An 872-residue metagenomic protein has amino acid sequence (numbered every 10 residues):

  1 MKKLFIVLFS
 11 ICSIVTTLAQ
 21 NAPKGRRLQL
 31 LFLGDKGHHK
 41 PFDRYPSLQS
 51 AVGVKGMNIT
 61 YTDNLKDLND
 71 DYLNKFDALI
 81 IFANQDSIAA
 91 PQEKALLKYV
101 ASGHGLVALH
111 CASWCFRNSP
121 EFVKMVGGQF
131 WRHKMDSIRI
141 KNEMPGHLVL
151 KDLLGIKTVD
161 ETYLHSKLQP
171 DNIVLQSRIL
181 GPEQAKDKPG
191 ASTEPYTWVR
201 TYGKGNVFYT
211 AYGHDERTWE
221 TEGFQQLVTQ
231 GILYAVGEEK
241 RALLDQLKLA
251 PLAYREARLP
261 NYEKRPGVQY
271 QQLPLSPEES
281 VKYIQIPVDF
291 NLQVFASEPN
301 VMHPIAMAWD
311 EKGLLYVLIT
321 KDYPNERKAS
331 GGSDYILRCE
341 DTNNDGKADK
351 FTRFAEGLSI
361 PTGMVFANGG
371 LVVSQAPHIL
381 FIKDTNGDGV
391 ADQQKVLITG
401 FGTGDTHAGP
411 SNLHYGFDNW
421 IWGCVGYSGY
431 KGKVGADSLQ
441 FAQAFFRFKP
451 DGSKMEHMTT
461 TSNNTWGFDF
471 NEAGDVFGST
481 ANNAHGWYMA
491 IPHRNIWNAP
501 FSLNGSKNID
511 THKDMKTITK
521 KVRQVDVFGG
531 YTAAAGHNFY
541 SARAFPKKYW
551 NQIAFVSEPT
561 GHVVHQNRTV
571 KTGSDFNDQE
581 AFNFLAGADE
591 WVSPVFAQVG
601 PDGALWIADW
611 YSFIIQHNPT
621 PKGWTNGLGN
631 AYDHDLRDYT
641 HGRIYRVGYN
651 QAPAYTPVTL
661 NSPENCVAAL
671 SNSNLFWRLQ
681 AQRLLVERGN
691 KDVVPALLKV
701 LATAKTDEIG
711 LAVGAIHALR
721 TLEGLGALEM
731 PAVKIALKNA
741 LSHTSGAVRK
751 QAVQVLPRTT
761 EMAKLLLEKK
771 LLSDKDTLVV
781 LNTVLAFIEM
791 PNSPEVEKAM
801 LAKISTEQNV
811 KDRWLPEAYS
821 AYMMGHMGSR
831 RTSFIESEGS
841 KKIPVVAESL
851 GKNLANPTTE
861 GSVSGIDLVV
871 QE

Functional and structural regions predicted by a protein language model:
M1-P23: Bacterial Sec-dependent N-terminal signal peptides
N21, Q29-L33, G37-F116: Helical hinge/lid and interdomain linker segments adjacent to catalytic or ligand-binding clefts that mediate domain
A22-L28, V54, E183, K188-E194 (+2 more regions): Extracellular ligand-binding/catalytic regions of CAZymes and related secreted enzymes and adhesion modules
Q29-L33, I59-Y61, A78-F82, G105-H110 (+7 more regions): Structural recognition of the beta-strand scaffold that forms the well-ordered cores of secreted hydrolase catalytic
A51, T62, Y72-K75, L233 (+2 more regions): Beta-propeller domains with acidic blade repeats across secreted/periplasmic ectodomains and cytosolic WD/CNH propellers
D86-L153: A glycine-rich, often tryptophan-bearing local segment used as a flexible ligand/cofactor-contacting loop or short
G128-K204: Catalytic beta-strand/loop cores that center a nucleophilic Ser/Cys/Thr and support acyl-enzyme chemistry
A608, A631-H641, V647-E872: Long, ordered, helix-rich scaffold segments
